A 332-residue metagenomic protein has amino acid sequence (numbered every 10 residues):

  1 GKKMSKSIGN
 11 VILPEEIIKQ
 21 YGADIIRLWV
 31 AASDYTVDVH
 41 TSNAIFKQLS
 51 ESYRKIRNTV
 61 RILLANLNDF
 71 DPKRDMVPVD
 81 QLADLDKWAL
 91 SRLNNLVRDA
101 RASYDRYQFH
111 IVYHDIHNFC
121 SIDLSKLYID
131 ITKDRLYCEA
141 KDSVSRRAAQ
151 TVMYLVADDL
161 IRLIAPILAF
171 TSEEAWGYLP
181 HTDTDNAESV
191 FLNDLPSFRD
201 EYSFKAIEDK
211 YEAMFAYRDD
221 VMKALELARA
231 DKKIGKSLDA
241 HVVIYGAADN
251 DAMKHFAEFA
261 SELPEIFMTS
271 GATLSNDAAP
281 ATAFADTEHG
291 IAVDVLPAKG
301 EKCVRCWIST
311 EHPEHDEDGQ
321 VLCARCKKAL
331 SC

Functional and structural regions predicted by a protein language model:
K2-L82, H181-N186, D231-K236: Catalytic adenosine-cofactor/nucleotide-binding cores of aminoacyl-tRNA synthetases and other
F46-P72, P166-P180, N250-A281: Structured, non-catalytic alpha/beta "coupling" segments that mediate domain-domain communication and provide generic
E51-L64, D84-L96, H114-L136: Core structural elements
F70-R98, I129-A224, A228-A248, T273-D294 (+1 more regions): Acidic, turn-prone loop/beta-hairpin segments
A298-E301, D318: Flanking scaffold residues of small Cys/His-coordinated metal-binding clusters
C303, C323-C326: Short cysteine-rich clusters marking metal-coordination/redox-active sites
W307-T310, K327: Cys/His-coordinated zinc-binding microdomains
H312-V321: Short linker/helix segments within small regulatory modules
